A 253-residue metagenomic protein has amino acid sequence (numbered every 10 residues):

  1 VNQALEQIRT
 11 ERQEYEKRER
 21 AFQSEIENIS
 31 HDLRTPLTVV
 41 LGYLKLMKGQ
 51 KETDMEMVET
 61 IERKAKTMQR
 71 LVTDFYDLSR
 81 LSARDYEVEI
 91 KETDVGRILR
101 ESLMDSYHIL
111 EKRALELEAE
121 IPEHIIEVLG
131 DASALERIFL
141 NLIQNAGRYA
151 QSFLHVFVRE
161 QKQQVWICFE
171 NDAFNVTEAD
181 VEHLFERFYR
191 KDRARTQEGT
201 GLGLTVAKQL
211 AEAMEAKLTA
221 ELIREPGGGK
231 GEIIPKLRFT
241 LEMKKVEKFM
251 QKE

Functional and structural regions predicted by a protein language model:
R84-V88, E127-G130: Conserved micro-motifs of the catalytic ATP-binding
E89-M104: A conserved beta-strand-to-alpha-helix junction within the catalytic ATP-binding
K91, E116-I126: Conserved catalytic submotifs in the C-terminal HATPase_c
S152, A216-L218: Conserved glycine-rich
F153-Q163: Short beta-strand/loop element within the Bergerat-fold HATPase_c
V176-Y189: Short conserved segment of the HATPase_c
G203, A207: Short alpha-helical Gxxx[C/S/T] motif in the catalytic ATP-binding
